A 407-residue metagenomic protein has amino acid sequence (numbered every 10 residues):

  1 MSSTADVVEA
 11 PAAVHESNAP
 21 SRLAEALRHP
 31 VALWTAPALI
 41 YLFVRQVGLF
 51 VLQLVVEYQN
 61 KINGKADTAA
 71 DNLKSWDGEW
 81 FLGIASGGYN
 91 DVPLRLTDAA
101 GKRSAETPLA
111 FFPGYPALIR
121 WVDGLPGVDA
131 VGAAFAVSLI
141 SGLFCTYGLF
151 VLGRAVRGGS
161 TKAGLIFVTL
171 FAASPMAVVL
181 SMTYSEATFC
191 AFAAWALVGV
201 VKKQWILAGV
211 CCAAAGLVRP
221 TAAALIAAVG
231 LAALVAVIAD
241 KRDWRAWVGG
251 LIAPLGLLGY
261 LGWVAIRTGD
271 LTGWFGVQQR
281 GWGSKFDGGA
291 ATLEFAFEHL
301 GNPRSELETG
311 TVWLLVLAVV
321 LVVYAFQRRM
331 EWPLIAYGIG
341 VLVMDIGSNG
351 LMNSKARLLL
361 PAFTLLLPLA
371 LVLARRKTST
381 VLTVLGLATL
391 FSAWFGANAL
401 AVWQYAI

Functional and structural regions predicted by a protein language model:
M1-I62, R245, G249, V381-L382: Start-transfer (signal-anchor) and selected internal transmembrane alpha helices of multi-pass inner/ER membrane
V44-N60, I226-V235, K241-V320, Q327-G338: Membrane-lumen/periplasm interface segments of specific transmembrane helices in polyprenyl phosphate-linked
S75-G127, G289-L293: Short hydrophobic/aromatic helix or loop-helix immediately within or flanking a transmembrane segment in polytopic
R103-L109, P113, A117, L125-F144 (+1 more regions): Loop-to-helix entry region of an early transmembrane alpha helix in multi-pass inner-membrane enzymes
W121, A133-V156, V320-Y324: Transmembrane-helix motifs of polytopic, lipid-linked glycan transferases
D129-G132, L149-A173, A191, L334-A336: Transmembrane-helix signature of polytopic, membrane-embedded enzymes that assemble or transfer cell-envelope glycans
V137-S141, A155, I166-V198, L207 (+2 more regions): Multi-pass, polyprenyl lipid-linked donor-dependent membrane glycosyltransferases
G250-P254, R375-Y405: Signature aromatic-anchored transmembrane alpha helix within multi-pass, membrane-resident enzymes that catalyze glycan
